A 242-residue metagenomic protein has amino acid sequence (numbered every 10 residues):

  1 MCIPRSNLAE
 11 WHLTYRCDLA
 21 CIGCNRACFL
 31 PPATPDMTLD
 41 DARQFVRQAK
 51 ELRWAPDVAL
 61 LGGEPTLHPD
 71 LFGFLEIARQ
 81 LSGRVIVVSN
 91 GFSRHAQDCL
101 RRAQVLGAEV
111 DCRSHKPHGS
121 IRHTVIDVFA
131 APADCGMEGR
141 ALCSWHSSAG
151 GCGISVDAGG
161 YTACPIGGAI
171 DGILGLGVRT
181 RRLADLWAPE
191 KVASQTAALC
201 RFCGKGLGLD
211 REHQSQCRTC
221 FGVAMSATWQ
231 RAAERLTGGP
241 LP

Functional and structural regions predicted by a protein language model:
M1-V87, A233-P242: Conserved alpha-helical substructure of the radical SAM core
P32-P35, F45-R47, L81-G83, A108-V110 (+4 more regions): Short, surface-exposed linear patches
Q44, V105, A198, F202: Charged/polar, solvent-exposed surface patches and flexible loops
V46-K50, L67-G172: Conserved AdoMet/S-adenosylmethionine-binding subsite of the radical SAM
E51, V105-A108, A131, A188 (+2 more regions): Generic surface-pattern signal
G136-A227, G238: Accessory C-terminal segments flanking Radical SAM cores
